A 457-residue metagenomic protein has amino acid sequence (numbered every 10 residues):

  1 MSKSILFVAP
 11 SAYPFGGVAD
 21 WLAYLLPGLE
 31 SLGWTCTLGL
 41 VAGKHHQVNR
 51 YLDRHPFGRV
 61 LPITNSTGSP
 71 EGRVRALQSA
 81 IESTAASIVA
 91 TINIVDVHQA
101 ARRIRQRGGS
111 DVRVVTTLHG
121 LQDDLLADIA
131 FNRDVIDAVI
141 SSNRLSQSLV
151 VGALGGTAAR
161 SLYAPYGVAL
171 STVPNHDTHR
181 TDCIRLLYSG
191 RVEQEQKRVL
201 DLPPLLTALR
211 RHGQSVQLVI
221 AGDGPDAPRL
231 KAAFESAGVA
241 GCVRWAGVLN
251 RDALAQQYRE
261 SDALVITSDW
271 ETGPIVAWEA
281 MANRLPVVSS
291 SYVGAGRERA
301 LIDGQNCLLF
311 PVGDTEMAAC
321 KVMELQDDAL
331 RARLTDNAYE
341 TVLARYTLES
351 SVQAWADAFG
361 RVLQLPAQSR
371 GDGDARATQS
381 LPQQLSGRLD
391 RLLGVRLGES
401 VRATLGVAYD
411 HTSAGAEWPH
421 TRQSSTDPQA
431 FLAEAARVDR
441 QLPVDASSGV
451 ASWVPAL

Functional and structural regions predicted by a protein language model:
A9-F15, L22-Y24, G28-E71, G224: N-terminal strand-loop element at the rim of the active site of nucleotide-sugar-dependent glycosyltransferases
A19-Y24, I184, E193-A208, Q214 (+2 more regions): A conserved mid-protein helix/loop that constitutes part of the nucleotide-sugar donor-binding site
T91-V97: Short His-centered aromatic/hydrophobic patch
V248-L249, Q256-S261: Short alpha-helical donor nucleotide-sugar binding micro-motif in glycosyltransferases
D269: Aromatic "clamp/platform" in nucleotide-sugar-dependent glycosyltransferases that forms part of the donor/acceptor
P286-S291: Short hydrophobic beta-strand element within catalytic cores of glycosyltransferases and related nucleotide-activated
I302-T315, M323-A329: Conserved acidic donor-binding segment of nucleotide-sugar-dependent glycosyltransferases
L330-R345, S351, D357: A short, well-ordered alpha-helix in the C-terminal region of glycosyltransferases
